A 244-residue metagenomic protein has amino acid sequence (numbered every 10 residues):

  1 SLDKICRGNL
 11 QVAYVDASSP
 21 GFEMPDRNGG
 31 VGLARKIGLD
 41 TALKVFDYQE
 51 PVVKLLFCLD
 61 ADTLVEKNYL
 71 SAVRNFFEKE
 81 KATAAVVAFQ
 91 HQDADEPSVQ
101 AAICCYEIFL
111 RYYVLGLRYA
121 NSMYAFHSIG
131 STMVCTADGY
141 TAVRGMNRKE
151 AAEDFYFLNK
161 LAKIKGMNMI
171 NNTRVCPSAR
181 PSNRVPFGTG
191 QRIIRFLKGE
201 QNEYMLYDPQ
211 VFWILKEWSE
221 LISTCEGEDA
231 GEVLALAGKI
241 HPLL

Functional and structural regions predicted by a protein language model:
S1-V53: Active-site-proximal specificity loops/subdomain of glycosyltransferases
Q49-K54, L59-N75: Acidic donor-binding/catalytic loop of UDP-sugar-dependent glycosyltransferases, especially processive GT2
K67-C104: Conserved donor NDP-sugar-binding/catalytic core segment of glycosyltransferases
V114-V134: A recurrent flexible, glycine/aromatic-enriched loop bordering the glycosyltransferase active site that acts as
K149, L161-C176: Catalytic donor-sugar/metal-binding loop of nucleotide-sugar-dependent glycosyltransferases
K149-Y156: Acidic donor-binding loop at a coil-to-helix junction in glycosyltransferase catalytic cores that engages
I170-Q191: Active-site donor/metal-binding and catalytic loop motifs of nucleotide-sugar-dependent glycosylation enzymes
R195-L244: Terminal low-complexity segments of carbohydrate-biosynthetic enzymes
